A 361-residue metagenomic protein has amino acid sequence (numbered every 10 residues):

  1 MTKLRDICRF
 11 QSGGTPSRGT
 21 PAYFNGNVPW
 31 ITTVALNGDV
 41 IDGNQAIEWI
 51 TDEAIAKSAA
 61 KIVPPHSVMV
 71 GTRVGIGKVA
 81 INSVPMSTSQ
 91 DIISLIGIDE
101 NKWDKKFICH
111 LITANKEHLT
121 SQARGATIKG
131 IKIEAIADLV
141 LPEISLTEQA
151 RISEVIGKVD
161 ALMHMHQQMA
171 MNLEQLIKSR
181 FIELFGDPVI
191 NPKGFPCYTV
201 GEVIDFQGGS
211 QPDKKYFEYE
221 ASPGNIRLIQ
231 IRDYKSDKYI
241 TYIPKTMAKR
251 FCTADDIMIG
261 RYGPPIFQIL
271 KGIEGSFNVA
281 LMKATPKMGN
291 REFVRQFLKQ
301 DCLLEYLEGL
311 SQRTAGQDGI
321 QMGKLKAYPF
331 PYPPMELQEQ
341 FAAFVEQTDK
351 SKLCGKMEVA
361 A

Functional and structural regions predicted by a protein language model:
M1-G14, W30, D138-E154, H164 (+3 more regions): Non-catalytic DNA-recognition/assembly elements of restriction-modification systems
R5-T20, V34-P65, G201-F217, N225-A254: Sequence-specific dsDNA recognition surfaces
S17-N25, K193-P196, D213-A221, G309-S311: Short coil/turn segments at secondary-structure boundaries
P21-A22, S83, T127-I131, E218 (+2 more regions): Short proline/glycine-enriched turn/loop segments at secondary-structure junctions
T32-T33, W49-T113, Q230-I231, A248-D301 (+2 more regions): A short beta-sheet element
A60-V63, V70, P85, T147-V155 (+4 more regions): Feature detects amphipathic, helix-rich regulatory segments
I93, T113-L141, M282, Q300-F330: Specificity-determining recognition surfaces
